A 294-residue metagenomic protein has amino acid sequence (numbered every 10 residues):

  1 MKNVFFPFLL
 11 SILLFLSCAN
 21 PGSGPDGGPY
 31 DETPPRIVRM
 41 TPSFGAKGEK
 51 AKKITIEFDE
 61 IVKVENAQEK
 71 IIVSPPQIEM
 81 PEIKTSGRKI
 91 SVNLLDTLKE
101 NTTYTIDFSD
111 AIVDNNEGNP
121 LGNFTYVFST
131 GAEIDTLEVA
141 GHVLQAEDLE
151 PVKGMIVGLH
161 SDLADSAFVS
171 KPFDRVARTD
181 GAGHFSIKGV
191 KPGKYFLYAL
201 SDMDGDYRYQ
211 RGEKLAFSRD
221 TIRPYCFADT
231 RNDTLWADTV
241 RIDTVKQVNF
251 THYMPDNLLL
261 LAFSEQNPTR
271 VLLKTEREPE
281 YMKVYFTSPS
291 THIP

Functional and structural regions predicted by a protein language model:
M1-F5: Positively charged n-region of N-terminal signal peptides that target proteins for export
P7-S17: Bacterial N-terminal signal peptides
C18-A182, S186-G189, K194-L200, G212-D220 (+4 more regions): Acidic, low-complexity Ser/Thr/Gly/Pro-rich repeat segments typical of extracellular/periplasmic and surface-exposed
D206: Acidic carboxylate motifs that coordinate Ca2+ or other divalent cations, activating on Asp/Glu
Y209: An amphipathic, aromatic/His-enriched active-site/gating alpha helix that lines ligand/cofactor pockets
